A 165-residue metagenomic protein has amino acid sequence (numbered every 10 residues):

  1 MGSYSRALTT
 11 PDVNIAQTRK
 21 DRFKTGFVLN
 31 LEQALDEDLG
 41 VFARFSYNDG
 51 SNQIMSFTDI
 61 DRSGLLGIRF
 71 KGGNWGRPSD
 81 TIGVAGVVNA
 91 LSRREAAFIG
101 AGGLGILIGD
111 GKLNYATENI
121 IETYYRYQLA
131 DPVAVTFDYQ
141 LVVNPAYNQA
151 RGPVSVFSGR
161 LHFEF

Functional and structural regions predicted by a protein language model:
M1-L31: Surface-exposed beta-loop-beta
G2, V41, F45-Y47, I82-V88 (+1 more regions): Transmembrane beta-barrel strands of outer-membrane/channel proteins
T18-F23, M55-I60, K112-T117, Q149-V154: Replace "Gram-negative outer membrane beta-barrel proteins" with "bacterial and organellar outer membrane beta-barrel
T25-L29, F45, R62-I68, N119-T123 (+1 more regions): Hydrophobic, lipid-facing positions within transmembrane beta-strands of outer-membrane proteins
E32, R69-K71, Y124-R126, H162-E164: Transmembrane beta-barrel domains of outer membrane proteins
L35-D38, G72-I82, L129-V135: Short loop/turn motifs that connect adjacent beta-strands in outer-membrane beta-barrel proteins
Y47-S51, F70-G72, G86-S92, L141-P145 (+1 more regions): Transmembrane beta-strands of outer-membrane beta-barrel pores
V84, P153-F165: Outer-membrane beta-barrel "beta-signal"
